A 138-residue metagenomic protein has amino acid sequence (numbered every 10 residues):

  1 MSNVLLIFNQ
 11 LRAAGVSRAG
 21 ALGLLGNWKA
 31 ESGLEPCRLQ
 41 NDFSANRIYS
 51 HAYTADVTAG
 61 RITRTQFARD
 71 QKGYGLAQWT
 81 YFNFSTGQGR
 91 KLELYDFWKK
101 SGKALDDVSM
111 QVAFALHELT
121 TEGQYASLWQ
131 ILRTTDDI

Functional and structural regions predicted by a protein language model:
M1-L34: Export/targeting segments at the very N-terminus of extracytoplasmic proteins
S2-L6, S32-R133: Peptidoglycan-targeting cell-wall enzymes and recognition modules
T134-I138: Short, intrinsically disordered, charge-balanced linker/junction segments flanking boundaries in proteins
